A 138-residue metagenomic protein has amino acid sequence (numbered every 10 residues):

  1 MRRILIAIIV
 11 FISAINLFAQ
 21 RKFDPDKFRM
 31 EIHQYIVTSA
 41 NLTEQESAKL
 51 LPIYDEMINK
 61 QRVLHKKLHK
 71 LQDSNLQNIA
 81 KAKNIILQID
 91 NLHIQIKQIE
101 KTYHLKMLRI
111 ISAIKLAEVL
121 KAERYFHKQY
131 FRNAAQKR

Functional and structural regions predicted by a protein language model:
M1-D24: Bacterial Sec-dependent N-terminal signal peptides
F18-N41, S47, R132-R138: Sec-dependent signal peptide cleavage junction
I32-I110: Amphipathic alpha-helical segments
V63, K70, L116, R132-Q136: Charged, solvent-exposed alpha-helical segments that act as regulatory interaction surfaces
M107-A122: Long amphipathic alpha-helical coiled-coil segments
R124-N133: C-terminal partner/receptor-binding element of secreted or periplasmic proteins
